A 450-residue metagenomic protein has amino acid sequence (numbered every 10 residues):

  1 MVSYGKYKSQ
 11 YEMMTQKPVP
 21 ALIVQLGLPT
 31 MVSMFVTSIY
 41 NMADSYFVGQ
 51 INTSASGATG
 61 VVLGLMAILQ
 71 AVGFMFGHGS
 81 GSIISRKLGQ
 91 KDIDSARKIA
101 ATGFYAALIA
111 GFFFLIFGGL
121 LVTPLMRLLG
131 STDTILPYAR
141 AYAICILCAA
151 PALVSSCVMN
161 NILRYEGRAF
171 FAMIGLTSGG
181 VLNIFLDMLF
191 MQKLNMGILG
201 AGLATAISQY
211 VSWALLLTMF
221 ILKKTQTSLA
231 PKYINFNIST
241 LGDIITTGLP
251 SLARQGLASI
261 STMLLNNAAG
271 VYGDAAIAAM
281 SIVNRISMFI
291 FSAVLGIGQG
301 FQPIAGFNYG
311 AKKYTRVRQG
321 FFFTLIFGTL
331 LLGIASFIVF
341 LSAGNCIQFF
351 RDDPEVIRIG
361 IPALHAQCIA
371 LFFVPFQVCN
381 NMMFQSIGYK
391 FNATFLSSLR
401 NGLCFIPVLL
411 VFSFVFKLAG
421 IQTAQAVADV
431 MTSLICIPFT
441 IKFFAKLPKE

Functional and structural regions predicted by a protein language model:
M1-G27, I84-P151, K193-L249, A305-A370 (+1 more regions): Short alpha-helical transmembrane segments in multi-pass integral membrane proteins
M14-Y46, Q50-I51, A67-G79, I83 (+6 more regions): N-terminal transmembrane alpha-helices
V24, I39-Y40, F76, F117-L121 (+11 more regions): Residue-level signal for transmembrane alpha-helical positions in Major Facilitator Superfamily
V24-D44, C145, G179, S208-S212 (+3 more regions): Transmembrane helical elements of multi-pass membrane transporters/channels
T30, M34, Y46, L63 (+17 more regions): Transmembrane alpha-helix boundary and packing residues in multipass membrane permease domains and related
F35, I39-G57, M126-D133, L189-M196 (+4 more regions): Helix-terminus/linker motif at the lipid-water interface of multi-pass membrane proteins
S56-I116, L153-A172, N266, A279-A343 (+2 more regions): Small-residue-rich hydrophobic transmembrane alpha-helices
G77, I146-R164, A172-G180, A201-A214 (+4 more regions): Short runs within selected transmembrane alpha-helices of multi-pass transporters and secretion channels
